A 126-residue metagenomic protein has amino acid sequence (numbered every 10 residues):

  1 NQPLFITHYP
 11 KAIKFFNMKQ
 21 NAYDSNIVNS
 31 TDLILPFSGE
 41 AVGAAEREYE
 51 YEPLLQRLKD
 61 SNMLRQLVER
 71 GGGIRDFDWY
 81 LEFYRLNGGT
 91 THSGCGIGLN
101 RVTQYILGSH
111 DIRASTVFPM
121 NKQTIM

Functional and structural regions predicted by a protein language model:
N1-M126: A translation/RNA-centric and nucleic-acid-associated enzymatic feature enriched in Class II aminoacyl-tRNA synthetases
